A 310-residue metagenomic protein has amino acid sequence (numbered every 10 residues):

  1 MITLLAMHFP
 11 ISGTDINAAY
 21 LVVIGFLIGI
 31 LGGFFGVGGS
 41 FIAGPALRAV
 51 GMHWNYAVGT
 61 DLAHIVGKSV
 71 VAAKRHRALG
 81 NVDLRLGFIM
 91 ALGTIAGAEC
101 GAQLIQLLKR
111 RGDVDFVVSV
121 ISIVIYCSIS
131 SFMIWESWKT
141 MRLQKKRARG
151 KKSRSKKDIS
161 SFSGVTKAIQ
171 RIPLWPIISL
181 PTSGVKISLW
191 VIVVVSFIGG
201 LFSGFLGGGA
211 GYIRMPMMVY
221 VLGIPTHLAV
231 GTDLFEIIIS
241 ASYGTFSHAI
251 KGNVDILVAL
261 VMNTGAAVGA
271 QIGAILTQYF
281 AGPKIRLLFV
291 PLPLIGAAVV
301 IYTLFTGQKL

Functional and structural regions predicted by a protein language model:
I2-R110, S119-I121, I125-C127, S131-W138 (+4 more regions): Small-residue-rich hydrophobic segments that form or flank transmembrane alpha-helices in multi-pass membrane proteins
W138-I169: Flexible cytoplasmic inter-helical loops of multi-pass small-molecule transporters
L287, P291, L304-L310: Intracellular terminal tails of multi-pass secondary transporters
